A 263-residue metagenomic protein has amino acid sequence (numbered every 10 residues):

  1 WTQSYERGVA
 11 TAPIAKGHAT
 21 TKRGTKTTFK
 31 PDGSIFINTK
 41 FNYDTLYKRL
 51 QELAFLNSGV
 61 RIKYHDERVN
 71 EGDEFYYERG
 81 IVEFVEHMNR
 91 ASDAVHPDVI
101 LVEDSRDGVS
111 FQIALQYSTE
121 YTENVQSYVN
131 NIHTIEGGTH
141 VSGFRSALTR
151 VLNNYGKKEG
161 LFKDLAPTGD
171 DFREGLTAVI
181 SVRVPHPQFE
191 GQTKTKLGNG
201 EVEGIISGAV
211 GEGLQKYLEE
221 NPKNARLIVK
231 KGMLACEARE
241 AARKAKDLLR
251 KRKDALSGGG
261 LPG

Functional and structural regions predicted by a protein language model:
W1-G263: GHKL-family ATPase ATP-binding module
